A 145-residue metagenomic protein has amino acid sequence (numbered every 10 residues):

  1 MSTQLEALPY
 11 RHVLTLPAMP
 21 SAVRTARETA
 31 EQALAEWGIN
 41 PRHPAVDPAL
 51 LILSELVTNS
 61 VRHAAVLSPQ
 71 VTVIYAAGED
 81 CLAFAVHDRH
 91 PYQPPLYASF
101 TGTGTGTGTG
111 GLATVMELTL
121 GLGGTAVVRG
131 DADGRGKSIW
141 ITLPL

Functional and structural regions predicted by a protein language model:
M1-P17, V61-L145: Conserved beta-strand-loop-beta-strand hairpin that lines the nucleotide-binding pocket of ATP/GTP-utilizing enzymes
A22-V23: Phosphate/oxyanion-binding active-site loops and adjacent basic polyanion-contact surfaces
Q32-S54, T103: Conserved short strand/loop->alpha-helix "switch" segment adjacent to the catalytic nucleotide/phosphoryl-transfer site
